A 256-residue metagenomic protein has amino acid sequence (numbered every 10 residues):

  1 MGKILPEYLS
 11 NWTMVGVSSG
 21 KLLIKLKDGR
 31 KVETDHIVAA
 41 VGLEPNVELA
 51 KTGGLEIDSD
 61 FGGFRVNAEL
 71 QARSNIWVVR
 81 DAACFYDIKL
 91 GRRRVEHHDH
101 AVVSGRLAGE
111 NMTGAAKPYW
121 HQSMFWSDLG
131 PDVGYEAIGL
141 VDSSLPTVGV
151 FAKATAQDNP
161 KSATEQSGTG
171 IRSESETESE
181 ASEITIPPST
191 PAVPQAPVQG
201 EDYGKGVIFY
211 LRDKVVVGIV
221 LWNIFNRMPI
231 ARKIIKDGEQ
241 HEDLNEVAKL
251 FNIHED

Functional and structural regions predicted by a protein language model:
G2-L5, I76: Short, conserved active-site loop motifs that form the nucleotide-linked donor/cofactor pocket
I4-G20: A conserved short coil-to-beta-strand element within the FAD-binding core of flavoproteins
L5-P6, E56-S59, K117, H241: Residue-level detector of short coil/turn "hinge" positions at structural boundaries
E7-N11, D60, I138: Conserved beta-strand termini and adjacent loop/short-helix elements that scaffold enzyme active sites in alpha/beta
L22-E110: FAD-site-proximal beta/loop scaffold in flavoenzymes
A82-F225: Mid-to-C-terminal Rossmann-like scaffold of FAD/NAD(P)H-dependent oxidoreductases
F225-L244: A short, polar/charged loop-to-alpha-helix boundary motif
Q240-D256: Cysteine/selenocysteine-centered motifs that mediate thiol-based redox chemistry or coordinate metal-sulfur cofactors
